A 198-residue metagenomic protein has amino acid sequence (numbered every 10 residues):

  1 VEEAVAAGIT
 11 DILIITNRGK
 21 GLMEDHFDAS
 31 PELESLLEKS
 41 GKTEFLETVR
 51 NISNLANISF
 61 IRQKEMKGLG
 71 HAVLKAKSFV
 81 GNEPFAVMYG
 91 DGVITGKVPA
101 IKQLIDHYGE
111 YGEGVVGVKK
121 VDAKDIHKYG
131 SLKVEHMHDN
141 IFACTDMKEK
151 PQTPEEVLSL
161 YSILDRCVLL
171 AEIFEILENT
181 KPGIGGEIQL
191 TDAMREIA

Functional and structural regions predicted by a protein language model:
V1-E38, K42, F79, V98-Q103: N-terminal glycine-rich phosphate-binding loop and ensuing alpha1 helix
G8-T10, G81, E110, A143: Short loop/turn motifs at secondary-structure junctions
I14-I15, I61, D165: Small/polar loops that bind or transfer phosphate-bearing groups
R18, G92, P99, A171-E172: Alpha-helix/helix-capping structural signal
L33-S35, T43-V134, E178: Conserved beta-loop-beta/alpha segment of the NTase-like Rossmann-fold superfamily that binds/positions NTPs
A86, I105-G109, H136-A198: Catalytic-core segments of class I nucleotidyltransferases/pyrophosphorylases that form NMP-activated intermediates
